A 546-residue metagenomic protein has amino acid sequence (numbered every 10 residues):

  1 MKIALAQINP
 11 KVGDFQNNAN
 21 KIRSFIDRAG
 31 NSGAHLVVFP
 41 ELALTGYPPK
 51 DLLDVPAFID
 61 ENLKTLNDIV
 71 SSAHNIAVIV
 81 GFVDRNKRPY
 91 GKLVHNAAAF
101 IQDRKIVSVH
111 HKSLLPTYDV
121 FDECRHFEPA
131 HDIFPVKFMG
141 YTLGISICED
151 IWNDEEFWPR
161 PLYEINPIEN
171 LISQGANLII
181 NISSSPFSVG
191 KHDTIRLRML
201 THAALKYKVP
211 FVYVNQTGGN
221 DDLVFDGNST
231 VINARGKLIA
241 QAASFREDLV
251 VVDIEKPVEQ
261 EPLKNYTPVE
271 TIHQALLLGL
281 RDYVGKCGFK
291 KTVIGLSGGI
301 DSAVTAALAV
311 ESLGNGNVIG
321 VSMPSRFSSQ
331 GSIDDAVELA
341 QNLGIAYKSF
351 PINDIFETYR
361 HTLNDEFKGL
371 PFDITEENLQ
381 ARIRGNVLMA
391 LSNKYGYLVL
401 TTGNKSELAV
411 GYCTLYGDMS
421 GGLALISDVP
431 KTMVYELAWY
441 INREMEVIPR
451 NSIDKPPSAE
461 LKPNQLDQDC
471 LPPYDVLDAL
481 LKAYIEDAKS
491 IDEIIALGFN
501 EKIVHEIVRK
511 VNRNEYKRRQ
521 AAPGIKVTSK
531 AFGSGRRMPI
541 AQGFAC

Functional and structural regions predicted by a protein language model:
M1-G295, L308-N315, S322, N342 (+1 more regions): Enzyme catalytic cores with a strong preference for nitrogen-chemistry domains
K208, A234, Q260-G298, S302-C546: ATP/NTP-dependent adenylation/nucleotidyl-transfer catalytic domains that generate, transfer, or process NMP-activated
